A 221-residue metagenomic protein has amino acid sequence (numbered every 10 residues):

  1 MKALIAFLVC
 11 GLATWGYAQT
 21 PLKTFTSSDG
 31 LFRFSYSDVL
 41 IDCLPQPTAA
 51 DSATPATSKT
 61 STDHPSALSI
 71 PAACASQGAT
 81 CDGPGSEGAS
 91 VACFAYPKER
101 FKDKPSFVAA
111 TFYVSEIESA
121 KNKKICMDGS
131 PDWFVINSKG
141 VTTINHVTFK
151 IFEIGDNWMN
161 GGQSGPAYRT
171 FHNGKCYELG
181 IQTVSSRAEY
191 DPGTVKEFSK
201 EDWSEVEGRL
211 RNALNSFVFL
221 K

Functional and structural regions predicted by a protein language model:
A3-L12: Sec-dependent N-terminal signal peptides
I5, F25-D29, N137-G140, K196: Preference for short coil/turn "hinge" residues that link or interrupt alpha-helices
G16-A18: Boundary at the C-terminal end of the N-terminal hydrophobic targeting segment
P21-K23: Short structural boundary motif marking the start of a folded domain
T26-D128, M159-R169: Secretory pathway targeting signatures of secreted, lumenal, and periplasmic proteins
D103-T111, S115, K124-K221: Short, well-structured beta-strand
